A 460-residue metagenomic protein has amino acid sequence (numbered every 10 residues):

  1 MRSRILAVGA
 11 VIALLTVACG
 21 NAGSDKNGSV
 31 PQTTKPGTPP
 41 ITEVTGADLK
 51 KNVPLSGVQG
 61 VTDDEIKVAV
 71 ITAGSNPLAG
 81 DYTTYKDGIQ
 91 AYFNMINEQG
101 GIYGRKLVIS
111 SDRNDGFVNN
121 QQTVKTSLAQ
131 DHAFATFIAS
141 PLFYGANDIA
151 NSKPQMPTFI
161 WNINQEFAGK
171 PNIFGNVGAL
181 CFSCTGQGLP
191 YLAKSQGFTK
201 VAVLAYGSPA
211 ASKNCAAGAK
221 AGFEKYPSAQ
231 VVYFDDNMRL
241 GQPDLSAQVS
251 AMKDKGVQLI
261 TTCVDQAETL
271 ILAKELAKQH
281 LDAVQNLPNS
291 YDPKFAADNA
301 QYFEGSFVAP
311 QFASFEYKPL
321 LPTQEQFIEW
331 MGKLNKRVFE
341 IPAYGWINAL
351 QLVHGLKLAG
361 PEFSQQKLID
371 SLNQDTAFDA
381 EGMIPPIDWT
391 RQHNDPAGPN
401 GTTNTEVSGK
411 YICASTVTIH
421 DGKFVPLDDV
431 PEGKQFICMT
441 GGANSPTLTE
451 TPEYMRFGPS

Functional and structural regions predicted by a protein language model:
M1-V11: N-terminal export and membrane-targeting signals
C19-S29: Bacterial lipoprotein signal-peptidase II cleavage site
E43-E65, A69-Q90, D112-V118, Y206-C215 (+2 more regions): Extracytoplasmic "Venus flytrap"
V53, A133-D235, V284-V308: Extracytoplasmic ligand/sensor domains, especially the bilobed periplasmic-binding protein
P54, G80-D87, E98-P171, D236-S246 (+1 more regions): Beta-alpha junction/loop-to-helix N-cap segments that form part of ligand/metal-binding clefts
G178-L180, E275-W346, L358, E450-G458: Extracellular/periplasmic periplasmic-binding protein-like sensory domains
K333-P342, H354-D428, G433: Segments of small-molecule ligand-sensing domains
